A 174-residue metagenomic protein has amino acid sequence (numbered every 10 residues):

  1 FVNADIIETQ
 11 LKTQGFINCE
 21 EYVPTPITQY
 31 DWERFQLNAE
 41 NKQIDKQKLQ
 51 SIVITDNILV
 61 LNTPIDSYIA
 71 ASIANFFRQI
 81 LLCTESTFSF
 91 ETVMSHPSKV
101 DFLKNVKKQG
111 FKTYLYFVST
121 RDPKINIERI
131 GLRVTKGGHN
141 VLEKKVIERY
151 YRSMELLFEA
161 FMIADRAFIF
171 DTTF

Functional and structural regions predicted by a protein language model:
F1-C83: Conserved substrate/cofactor phosphate-moiety recognition/catalytic segment in nucleotide-dependent phosphotransferases
F1-N3, T113-L115, A167-I169: Conserved beta-strand scaffold positions in the cores of enzyme catalytic domains, especially in NTP/NDP-utilizing
Q79-C83, T87, N105-G110: Conserved catalytic network of the ASCE P-loop NTPase/AAA+ motor domain
E85, Q109-Y114, I163-R166: Short glycine-/polar-rich loops that comprise or flank the Walker A/P-loop and associated switch/sensor motifs
E91-K99, T120: Acidic, metal-coordinating catalytic cores used for nucleic-acid/nucleotide bond scission and strand-transfer chemistry
S98-V106: Short Gly/Thr/Asp-enriched flexible loops that form oxyanion-binding sites at enzyme active sites
K108-L156: A glycine- and Lys/Arg-enriched "phosphate-lid" helix/loop adjacent to the NTP-binding pocket of small-molecule kinases
E159-F174: NTP-dependent small-molecule kinase module
